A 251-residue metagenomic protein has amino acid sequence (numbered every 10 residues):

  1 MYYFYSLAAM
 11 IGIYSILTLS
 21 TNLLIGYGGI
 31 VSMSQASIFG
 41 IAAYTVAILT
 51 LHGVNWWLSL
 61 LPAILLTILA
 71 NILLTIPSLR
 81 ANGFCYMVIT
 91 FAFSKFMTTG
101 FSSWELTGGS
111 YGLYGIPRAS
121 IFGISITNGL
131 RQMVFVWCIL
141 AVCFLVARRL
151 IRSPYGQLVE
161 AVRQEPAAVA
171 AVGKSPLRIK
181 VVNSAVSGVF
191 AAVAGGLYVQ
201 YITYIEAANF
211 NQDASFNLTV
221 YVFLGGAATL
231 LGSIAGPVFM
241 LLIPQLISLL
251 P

Functional and structural regions predicted by a protein language model:
M1-P251: Transmembrane alpha-helices and adjacent helix-loop boundaries
